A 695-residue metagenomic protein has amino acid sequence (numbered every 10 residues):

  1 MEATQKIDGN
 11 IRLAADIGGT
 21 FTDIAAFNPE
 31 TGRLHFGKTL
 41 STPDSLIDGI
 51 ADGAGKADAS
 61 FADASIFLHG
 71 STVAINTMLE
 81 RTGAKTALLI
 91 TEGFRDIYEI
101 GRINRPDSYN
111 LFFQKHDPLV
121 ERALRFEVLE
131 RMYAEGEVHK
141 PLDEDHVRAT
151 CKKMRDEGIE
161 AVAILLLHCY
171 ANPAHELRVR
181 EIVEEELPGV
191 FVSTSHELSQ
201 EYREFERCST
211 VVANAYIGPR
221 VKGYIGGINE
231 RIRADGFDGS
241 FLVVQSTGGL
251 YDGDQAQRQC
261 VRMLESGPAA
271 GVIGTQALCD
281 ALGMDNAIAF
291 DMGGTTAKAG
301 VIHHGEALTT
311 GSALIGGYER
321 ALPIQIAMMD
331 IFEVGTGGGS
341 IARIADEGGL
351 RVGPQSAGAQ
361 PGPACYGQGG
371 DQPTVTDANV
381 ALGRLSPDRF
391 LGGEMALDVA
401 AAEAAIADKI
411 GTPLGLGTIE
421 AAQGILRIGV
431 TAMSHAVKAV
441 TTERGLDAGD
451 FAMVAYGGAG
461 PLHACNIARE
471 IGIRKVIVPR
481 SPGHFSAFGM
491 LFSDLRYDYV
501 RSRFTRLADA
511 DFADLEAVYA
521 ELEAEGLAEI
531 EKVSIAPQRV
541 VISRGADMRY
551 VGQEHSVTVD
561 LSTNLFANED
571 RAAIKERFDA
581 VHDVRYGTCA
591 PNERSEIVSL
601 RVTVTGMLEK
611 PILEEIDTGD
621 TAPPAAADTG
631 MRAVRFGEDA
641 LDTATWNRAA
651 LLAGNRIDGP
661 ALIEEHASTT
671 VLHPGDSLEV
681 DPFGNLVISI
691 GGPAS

Functional and structural regions predicted by a protein language model:
M1-A87, Y133, K140-A163, E176-S195 (+12 more regions): N-terminal glycine/serine-rich phosphate-binding loop of ATP-dependent small-molecule kinases, especially carbohydrate
I7-G9, I17, D145-K153, G227 (+10 more regions): C-terminal, non-catalytic interaction/recognition modules in large multi-subunit enzymes and RNPs
A14, F21-A25, R33-F36, L40-G49 (+7 more regions): Conserved phosphate-binding loops in N-terminal lobes of ATP-dependent enzymes of the actin/Hsp70/sugar-kinase
T20, I164, G267, G370 (+1 more regions): Residue-level signal for inorganic ion chemistry
F21, T72-A74, H168-E176, G294 (+2 more regions): Gly/Ser/Thr-rich loops at beta-strand to alpha-helix junctions that form or flank small-molecule/cofactor-binding
L34-T42, A87-G93, F113-H116, G253-D254 (+3 more regions): Glycine-rich phosphate-binding loop of actin/hexokinase-like ATP-binding domains
A163-V211, A215, R389-F390, L561-T563 (+2 more regions): Terminal amphipathic helices with adjacent charged low-complexity linkers/tails
L165-H175, S246-G249, I428-A432, F451-N466: Glycine-rich phosphate-binding loops at beta-strand->alpha-helix junctions
